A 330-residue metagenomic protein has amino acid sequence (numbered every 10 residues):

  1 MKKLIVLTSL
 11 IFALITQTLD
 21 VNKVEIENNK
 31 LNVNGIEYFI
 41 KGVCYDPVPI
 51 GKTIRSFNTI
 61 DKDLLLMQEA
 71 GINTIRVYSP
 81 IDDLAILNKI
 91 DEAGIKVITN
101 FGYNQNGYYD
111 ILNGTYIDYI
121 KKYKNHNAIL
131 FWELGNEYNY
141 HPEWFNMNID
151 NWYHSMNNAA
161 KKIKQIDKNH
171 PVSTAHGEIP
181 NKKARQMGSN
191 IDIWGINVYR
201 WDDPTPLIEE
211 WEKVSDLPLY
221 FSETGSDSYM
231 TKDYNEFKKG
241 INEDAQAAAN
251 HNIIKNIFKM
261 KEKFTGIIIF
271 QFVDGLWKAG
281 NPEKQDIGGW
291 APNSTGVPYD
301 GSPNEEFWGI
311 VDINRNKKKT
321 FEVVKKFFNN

Functional and structural regions predicted by a protein language model:
L4-L14: Sec-dependent N-terminal signal peptides
T18-K30: Short acidic, Pro/Gly- and aromatic-enriched capping/linker segments at domain boundaries
N32, I36-I40, C44-W194, R200 (+2 more regions): Active-site mouth of glycoside hydrolases
T59, I111-T115, N151-S155, D203 (+2 more regions): Soluble or luminal CAZymes and related metallo-dependent hydrolases
A70, K122-N127, A159-H170, N256-F264 (+1 more regions): A structural motif corresponding to the C-terminal end of an alpha-helix and its immediate exit/capping segment
N139-F145, S215-I257, I269-N281: Active-site clefts of carbohydrate-active enzymes
P171, K183-K238, H251, F264: Glycoside hydrolase catalytic-domain groove-lining segments
F270-N330: Aromatic-rich peripheral "rim/lid" segments of glycoside hydrolase catalytic domains that contact and position glycan
